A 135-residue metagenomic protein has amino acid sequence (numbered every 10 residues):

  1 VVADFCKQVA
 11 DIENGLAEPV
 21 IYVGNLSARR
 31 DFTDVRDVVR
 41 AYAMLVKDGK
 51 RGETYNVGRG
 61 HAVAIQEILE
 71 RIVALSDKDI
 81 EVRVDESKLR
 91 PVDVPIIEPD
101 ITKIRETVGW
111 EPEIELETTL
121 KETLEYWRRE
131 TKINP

Functional and structural regions predicted by a protein language model:
V1-P135: C-terminal substrate-binding subdomain of Rossmann-fold SDR/epimerase-dehydratase oxidoreductases
